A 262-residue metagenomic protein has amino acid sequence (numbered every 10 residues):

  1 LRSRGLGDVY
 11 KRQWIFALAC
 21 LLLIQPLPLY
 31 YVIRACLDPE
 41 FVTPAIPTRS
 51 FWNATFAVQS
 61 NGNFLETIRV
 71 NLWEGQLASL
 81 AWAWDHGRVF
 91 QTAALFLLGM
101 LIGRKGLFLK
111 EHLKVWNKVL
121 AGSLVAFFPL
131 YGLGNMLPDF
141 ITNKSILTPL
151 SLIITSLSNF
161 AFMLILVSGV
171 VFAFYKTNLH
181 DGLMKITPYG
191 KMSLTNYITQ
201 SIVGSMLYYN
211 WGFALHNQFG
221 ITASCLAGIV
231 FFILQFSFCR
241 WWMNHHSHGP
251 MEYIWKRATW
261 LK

Functional and structural regions predicted by a protein language model:
L1-Y10: Single conserved hydrophobic/aromatic residue that forms the stacking wall/gate of nucleotide- or nucleobase-binding
A19-L97: Long hydrophobic alpha-helical segments that form multi-pass transmembrane helix bundles in integral membrane proteins
I24-P28, A126-G134, F162, L166 (+2 more regions): Alpha-helical transmembrane segments of multipass membrane proteins
K118-K176: Alpha-helical transmembrane segments and terminal signal-anchor/GPI-anchor hydrophobic tails, characterized by long
V119-G122, F174-V203, I221-T222, S247-T259: Functional transmembrane helices that form membrane-embedded active or gating regions
A126-M136, P188-L215: Kinked, hydrophobic transmembrane alpha-helices enriched for aromatic residues and small/kink-inducing positions
D139-T148, Y208-L226: Extracellular/periplasmic helix-loop-helix junctions in multi-pass membrane proteins
L150-S158, S193, H216-F236: Membrane-interface transmembrane-helix boundary segments in multi-pass integral membrane proteins
